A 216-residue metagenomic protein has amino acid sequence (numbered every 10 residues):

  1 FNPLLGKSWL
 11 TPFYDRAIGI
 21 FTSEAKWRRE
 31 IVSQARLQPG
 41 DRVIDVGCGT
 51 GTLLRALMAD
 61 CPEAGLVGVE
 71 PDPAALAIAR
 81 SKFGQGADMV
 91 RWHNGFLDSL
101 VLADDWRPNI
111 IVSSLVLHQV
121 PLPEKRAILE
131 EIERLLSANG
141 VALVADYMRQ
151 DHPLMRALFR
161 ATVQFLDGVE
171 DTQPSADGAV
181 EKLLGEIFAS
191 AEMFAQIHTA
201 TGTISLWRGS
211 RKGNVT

Functional and structural regions predicted by a protein language model:
F1-R36, T52: Conserved class I S-adenosyl-L-methionine
T50-C61: Conserved SAM-binding loop of SAM-dependent methyltransferases across substrates and taxa, primarily the Class I
D72-A74: Conserved SAM/SAH-binding beta-strand->alpha-helix loop
A79-R80: Conserved SAM-binding loop
G86-D98: Conserved SAM-binding strand-loop segment of SAM-dependent methyltransferases
L102-I111: A short acidic, Gly/Pro-enriched loop at the edge of an enzyme's catalytic core that lines a small-molecule cofactor
R126-A138: A short glycine-rich, Lys/Arg-flanked "PGG" loop and its adjoining helix->strand segment in the class I
A145-T199, S205: C-terminal alpha-helical "lid/dimerization" subdomain adjacent to the S-adenosyl-L-methionine
